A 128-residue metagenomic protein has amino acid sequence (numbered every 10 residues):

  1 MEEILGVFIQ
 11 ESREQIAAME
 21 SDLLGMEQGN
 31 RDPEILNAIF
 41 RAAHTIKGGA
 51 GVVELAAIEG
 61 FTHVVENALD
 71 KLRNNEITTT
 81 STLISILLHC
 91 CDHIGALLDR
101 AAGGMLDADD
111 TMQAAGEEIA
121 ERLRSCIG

Functional and structural regions predicted by a protein language model:
M1-G128: Non-catalytic helical tethers at domain boundaries
